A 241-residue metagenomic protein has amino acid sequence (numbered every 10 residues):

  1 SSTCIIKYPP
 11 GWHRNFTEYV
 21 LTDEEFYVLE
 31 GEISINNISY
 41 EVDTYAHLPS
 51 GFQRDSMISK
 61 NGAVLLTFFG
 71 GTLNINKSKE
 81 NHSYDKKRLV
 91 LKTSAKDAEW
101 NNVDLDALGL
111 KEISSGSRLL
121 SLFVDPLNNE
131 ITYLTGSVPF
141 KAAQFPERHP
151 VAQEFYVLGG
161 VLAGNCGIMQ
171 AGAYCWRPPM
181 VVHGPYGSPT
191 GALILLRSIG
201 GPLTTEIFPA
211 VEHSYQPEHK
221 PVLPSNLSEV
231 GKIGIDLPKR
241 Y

Functional and structural regions predicted by a protein language model:
S1, I75-N129, K220-Y241: A short, N-terminal "cap"/entry segment at the start of jelly-roll beta-barrel domains of the cupin/DSBH fold
S1-S2, Y27, N61, N129-I131 (+2 more regions): Residues at beta-strand starts and edge strands
S1-V20, E32-S34, I38-V42, P49 (+5 more regions): Conserved short histidine dyad/triad with adjacent acidic residue
T22, S39-Y40, S50-K79, V151 (+2 more regions): Ligand-binding loop in jelly-roll beta-barrel domains
F26-E30, Y45, E154-G159, Y174 (+1 more regions): Short, structured motif recognition centered on aromatic/hydrophobic residues
V211-H213: Hydrophobic alpha-helical segments
Q216-E218: Alpha-helical scaffold repeats of the Armadillo/HEAT/TPR superfamily
